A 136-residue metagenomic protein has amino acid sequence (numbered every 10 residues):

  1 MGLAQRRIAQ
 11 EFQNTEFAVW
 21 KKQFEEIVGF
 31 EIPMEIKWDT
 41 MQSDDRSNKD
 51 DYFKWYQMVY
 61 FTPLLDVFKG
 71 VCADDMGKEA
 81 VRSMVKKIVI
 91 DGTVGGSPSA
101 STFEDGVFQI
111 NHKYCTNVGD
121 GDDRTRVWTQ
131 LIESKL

Functional and structural regions predicted by a protein language model:
M1-E31: N-terminal low-complexity, Pro/Thr/Ser-rich intrinsically disordered segments that act as propeptides or flexible
L3, F30-M58: Acidic/histidine-rich, surface-exposed loop or edge segments in extracytoplasmic proteins
N48-V118: Auxiliary, metal-adjacent structural segments of Zn-dependent hydrolase domains
I110-L136: Active-site recognition of the HExxH zinc-binding catalytic motif
